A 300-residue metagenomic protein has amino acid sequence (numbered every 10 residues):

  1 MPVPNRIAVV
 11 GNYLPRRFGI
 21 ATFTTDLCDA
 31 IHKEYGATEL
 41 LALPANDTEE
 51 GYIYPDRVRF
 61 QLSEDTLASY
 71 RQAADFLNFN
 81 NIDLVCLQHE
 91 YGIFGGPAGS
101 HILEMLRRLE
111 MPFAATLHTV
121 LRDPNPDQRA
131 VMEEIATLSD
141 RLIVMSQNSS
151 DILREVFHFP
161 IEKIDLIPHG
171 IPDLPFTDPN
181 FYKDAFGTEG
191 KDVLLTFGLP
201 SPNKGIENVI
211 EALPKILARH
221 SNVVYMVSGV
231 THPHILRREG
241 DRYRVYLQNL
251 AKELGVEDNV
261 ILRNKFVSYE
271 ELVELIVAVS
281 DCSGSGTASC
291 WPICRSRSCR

Functional and structural regions predicted by a protein language model:
M1-E49, Y54-V58, N80: N-terminal subdomain of nucleotide-sugar transferases
V9, G187-K204, I210-L213, M226: Conserved donor-binding/catalytic core segment of Leloir-type glycosyltransferases
F60-L62, A73-G99, P112, T116: Short N-terminal targeting/anchoring amphipathic segment
R107, L121-D140: A conserved, positively charged/aromatic
P126, D151-E155, E162, G170-A185: Acidic anion/phosphate-binding donor-loop and adjacent secondary structure in glycosyltransferase catalytic cores
N148, G170, T231: Carbohydrate-associated surface elements
R238-F266: Nucleotide-activated donor-binding/catalytic signature segment of Leloir-type glycosyltransferases, i.e., the conserved
N259, E274-S298: Acidic donor-binding loop of glycosyltransferase active sites
